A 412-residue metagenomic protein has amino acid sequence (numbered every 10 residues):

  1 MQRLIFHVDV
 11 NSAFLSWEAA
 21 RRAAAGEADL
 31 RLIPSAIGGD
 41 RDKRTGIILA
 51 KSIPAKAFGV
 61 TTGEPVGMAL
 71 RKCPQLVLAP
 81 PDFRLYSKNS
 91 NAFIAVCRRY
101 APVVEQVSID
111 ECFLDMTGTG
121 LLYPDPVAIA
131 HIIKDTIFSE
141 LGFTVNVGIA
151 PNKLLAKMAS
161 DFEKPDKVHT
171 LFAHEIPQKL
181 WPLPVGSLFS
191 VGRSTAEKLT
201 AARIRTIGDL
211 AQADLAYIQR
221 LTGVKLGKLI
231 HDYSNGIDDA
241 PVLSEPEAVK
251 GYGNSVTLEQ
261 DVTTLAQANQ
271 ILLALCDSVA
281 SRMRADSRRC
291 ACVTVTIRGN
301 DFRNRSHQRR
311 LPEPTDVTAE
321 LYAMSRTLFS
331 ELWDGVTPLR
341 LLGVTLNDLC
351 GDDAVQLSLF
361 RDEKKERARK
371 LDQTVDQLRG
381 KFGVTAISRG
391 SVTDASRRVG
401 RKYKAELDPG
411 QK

Functional and structural regions predicted by a protein language model:
M1-L229, N235, S281, K365-K412: Gly/Gly-Pro- and Ser/Thr-rich, intrinsically disordered tail segments characteristic of DNA damage-repair and tolerance
N11-A13, R41-R44, N300-R303, L349-D352: Short, charged/polar surface micro-motifs in flexible loops or helix N-caps
I53, L122, R309-P312, F360-D362: Short glycine-enriched, charge-decorated loop/helix-capping segments at active-site entrances that position
P65-K72, P102-E111, A240-Y252, T296-N300 (+1 more regions): Short, compositionally biased low-complexity segments
F113-G118, S306-R309, Q356-R361: Short, hydrophobic beta-strand segments
P151-L154, D232-N235, R289-N300, L339-C350 (+1 more regions): A glycine-rich phosphate-binding loop feature that marks nucleotide/adenosyl-phosphate handling sites
S187, T195-L339: DNA-contacting surface of Y-family translesion DNA polymerases
T315-D316, E320-G380: C-terminal hydrophobic structural anchor segments that stabilize assembly/packing rather than catalytic chemistry
